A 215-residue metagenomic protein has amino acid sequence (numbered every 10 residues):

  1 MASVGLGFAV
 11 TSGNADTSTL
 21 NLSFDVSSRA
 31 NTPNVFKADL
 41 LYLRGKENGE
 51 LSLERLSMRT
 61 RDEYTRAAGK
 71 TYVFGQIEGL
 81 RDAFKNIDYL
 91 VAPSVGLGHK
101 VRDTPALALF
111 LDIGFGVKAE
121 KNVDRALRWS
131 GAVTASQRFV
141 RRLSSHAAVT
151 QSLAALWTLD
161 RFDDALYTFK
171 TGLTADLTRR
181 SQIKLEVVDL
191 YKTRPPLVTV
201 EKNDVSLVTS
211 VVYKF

Functional and structural regions predicted by a protein language model:
M1-V10, P33-A38: Transmembrane beta-strand segments of Gram-negative outer membrane beta-barrel proteins
V4-L6, L22-F24, M58-T60, V95 (+4 more regions): Membrane-embedded beta-strands of outer-membrane beta-barrel proteins, especially the hydrophobic/small aromatic
F8-S12, Y42-K46, G79-A83, H99 (+4 more regions): Transmembrane beta-strands of outer-membrane beta-barrel pores
F8-V10, S28, Y64-R66, H99-V101 (+5 more regions): Residue-level signature of outer-membrane beta-barrel architecture
D16-L20, S52-L56, Y89-P93, L107 (+3 more regions): Residues that define the transmembrane beta-barrel architecture of outer-membrane proteins
T32-A38, A68-V73, P105-L109, L143-V149 (+1 more regions): Repeated loop/turn-to-beta-strand initiation elements of outer-membrane beta-barrel proteins
S94, L173-D176, N203-F215: Outer-membrane beta-barrel "beta-signal"
A106-T158: Detector for outer-membrane/organellar transmembrane beta-barrel domains, recognizing the amphipathic beta-strand
